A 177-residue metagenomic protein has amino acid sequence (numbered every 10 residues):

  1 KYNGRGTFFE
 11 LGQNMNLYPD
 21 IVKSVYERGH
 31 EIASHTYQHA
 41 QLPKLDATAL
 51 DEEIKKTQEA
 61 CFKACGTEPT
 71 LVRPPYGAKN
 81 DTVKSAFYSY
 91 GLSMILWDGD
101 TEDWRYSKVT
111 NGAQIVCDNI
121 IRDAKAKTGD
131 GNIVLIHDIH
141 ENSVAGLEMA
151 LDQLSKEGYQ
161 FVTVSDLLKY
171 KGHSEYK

Functional and structural regions predicted by a protein language model:
K1-G6, D130-K177: Terminal accessory/targeting
K1-P69, M149, Q153, Q160 (+1 more regions): Active-site beta->alpha N-cap acidic-glycine motif
F9-Q13, T36-Y37, R73-A78, W97-D100 (+2 more regions): Active-site-proximal beta-strand/loop segments in catalytic clefts of secreted hydrolases
Y18-P19, L42-A47, E68-L71, S107-V109 (+2 more regions): Low-complexity, flexible helical/coil segments
V22, I32, K79-D81, S143 (+1 more regions): A broad, structure-centric signal for solvent-exposed, well-ordered loop/edge residues that line or flank functional
V22, I32, V116, I133-V134 (+1 more regions): Hydrophobic aliphatic residue packing
E27, A40-T67, A78-D130, S143-G146: Alpha-helical scaffold elements lining the catalytic groove of polysaccharide deacetylases
